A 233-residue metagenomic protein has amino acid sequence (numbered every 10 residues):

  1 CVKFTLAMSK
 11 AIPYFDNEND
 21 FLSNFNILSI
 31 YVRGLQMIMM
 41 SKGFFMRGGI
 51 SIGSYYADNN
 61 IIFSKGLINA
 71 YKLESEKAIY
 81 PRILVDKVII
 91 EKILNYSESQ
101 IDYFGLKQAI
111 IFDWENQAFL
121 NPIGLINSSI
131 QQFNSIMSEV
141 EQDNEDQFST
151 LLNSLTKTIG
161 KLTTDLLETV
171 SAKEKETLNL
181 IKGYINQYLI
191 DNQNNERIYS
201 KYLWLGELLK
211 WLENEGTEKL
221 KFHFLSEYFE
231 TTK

Functional and structural regions predicted by a protein language model:
C1-I27, Q36-K65: Catalytic core of nucleotidyl cyclases, primarily class III adenylyl/guanylyl cyclases
V2-F4, F25, L73, I83-V85 (+1 more regions): Generic structural hydrophobic/aromatic packing signal, biased to beta-strands
I30, S64-K72: A general alpha-helical scaffold signature found inside nucleotide-binding enzyme cores
M40-G48, I52, N69-I89: Catalytic/regulatory signature loops of cyclic-dinucleotide turnover enzymes and related class III nucleotidyl cyclases
N59-I62, E74, Y96-S97: Short amphipathic alpha-helical patches
I79-K233: Intrinsically disordered, glycine/charged-rich C-terminal tails and inter-domain linkers that flank nucleotidyl cyclase
